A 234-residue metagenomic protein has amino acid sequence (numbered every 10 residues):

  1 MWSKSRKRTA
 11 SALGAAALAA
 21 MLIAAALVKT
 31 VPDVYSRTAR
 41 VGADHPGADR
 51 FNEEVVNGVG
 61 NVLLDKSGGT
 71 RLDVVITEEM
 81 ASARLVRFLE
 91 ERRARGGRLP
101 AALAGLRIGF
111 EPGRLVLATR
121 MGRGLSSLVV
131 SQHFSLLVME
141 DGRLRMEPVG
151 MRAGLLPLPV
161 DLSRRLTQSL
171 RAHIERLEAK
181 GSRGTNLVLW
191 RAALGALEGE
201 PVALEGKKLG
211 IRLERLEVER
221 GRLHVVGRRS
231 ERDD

Functional and structural regions predicted by a protein language model:
W2-D234: Extracellular/lumenal and peripheral-membrane lipid-interaction modules
